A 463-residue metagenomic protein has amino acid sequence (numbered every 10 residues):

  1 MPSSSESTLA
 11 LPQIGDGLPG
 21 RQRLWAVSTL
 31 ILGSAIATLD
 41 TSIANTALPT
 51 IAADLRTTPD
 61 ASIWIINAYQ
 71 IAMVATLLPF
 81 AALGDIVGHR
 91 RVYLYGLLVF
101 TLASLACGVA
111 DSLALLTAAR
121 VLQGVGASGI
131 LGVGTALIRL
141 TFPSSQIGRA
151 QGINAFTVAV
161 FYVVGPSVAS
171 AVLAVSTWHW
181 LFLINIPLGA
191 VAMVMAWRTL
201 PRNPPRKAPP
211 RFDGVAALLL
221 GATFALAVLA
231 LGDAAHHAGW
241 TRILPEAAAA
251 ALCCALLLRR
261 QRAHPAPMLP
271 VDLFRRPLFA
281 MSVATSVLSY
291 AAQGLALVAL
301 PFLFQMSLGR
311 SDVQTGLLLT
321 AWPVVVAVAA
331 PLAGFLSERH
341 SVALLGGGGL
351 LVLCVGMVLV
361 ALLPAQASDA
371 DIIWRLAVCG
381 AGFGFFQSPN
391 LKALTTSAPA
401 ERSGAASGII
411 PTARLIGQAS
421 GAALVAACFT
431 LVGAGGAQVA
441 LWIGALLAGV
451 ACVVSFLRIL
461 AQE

Functional and structural regions predicted by a protein language model:
P2-R198, A329-A333, R339-H340, L344-C354 (+4 more regions): Transmembrane-helix bundle of Major Facilitator Superfamily
L24-T46, P59, V215, T241-E246 (+2 more regions): 12-transmembrane solute porter fold
W64, D85-I86, A136, G152 (+9 more regions): Charged/polar positions on well-ordered alpha helices
Y69, L116, P209, W322 (+1 more regions): Catalytic tyrosine of NAD(P)H-dependent dehydrogenase/reductases that use a Tyr as the general acid/base
A75, G129, A222-A225, L295 (+1 more regions): Residue-level signal for the membrane-embedded core of alpha-helical transmembrane segments, especially mid-helix
L113, L218, Q366: Glycine-rich nucleotide phosphate-binding loop and flanking beta-alpha elements of Rossmann-like dinucleotide-binding
V121, T157, N203-P204, L218 (+6 more regions): Short, well-ordered turn and helix-capping elements at secondary-structure junctions
A174-T285, A292, R310, L318 (+1 more regions): Hydrophobic transmembrane-helix bundles of small-molecule transporters
